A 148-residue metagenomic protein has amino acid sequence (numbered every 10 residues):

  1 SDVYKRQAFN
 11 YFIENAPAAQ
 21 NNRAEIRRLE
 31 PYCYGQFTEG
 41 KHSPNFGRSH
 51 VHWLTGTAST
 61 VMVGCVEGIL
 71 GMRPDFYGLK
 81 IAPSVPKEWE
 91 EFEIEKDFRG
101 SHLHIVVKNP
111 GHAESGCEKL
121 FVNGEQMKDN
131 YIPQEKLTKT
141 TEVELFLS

Functional and structural regions predicted by a protein language model:
D2-Y4: Short, small-residue-biased leader/transition segments that mark boundaries at the very start of proteins
Q7, R28-E30, S49: A general marker of short, structured functional hotspots
A8-N22, W89: Long, well-ordered core segments of solenoidal/helical folds
N21-S43: Glycine- and aromatic-rich loop/turn segments at beta-sheet edges
Q36-S148: Carbohydrate-active enzyme catalytic cores, enriched for enzymes that act on polyanionic acidic polysaccharides
